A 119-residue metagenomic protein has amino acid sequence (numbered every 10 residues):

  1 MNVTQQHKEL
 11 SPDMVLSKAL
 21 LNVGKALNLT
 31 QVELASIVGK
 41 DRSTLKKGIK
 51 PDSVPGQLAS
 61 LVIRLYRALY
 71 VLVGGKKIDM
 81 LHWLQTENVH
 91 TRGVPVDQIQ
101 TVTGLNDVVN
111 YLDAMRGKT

Functional and structural regions predicted by a protein language model:
M1-T119: Non-transmembrane "mature" sequence context
